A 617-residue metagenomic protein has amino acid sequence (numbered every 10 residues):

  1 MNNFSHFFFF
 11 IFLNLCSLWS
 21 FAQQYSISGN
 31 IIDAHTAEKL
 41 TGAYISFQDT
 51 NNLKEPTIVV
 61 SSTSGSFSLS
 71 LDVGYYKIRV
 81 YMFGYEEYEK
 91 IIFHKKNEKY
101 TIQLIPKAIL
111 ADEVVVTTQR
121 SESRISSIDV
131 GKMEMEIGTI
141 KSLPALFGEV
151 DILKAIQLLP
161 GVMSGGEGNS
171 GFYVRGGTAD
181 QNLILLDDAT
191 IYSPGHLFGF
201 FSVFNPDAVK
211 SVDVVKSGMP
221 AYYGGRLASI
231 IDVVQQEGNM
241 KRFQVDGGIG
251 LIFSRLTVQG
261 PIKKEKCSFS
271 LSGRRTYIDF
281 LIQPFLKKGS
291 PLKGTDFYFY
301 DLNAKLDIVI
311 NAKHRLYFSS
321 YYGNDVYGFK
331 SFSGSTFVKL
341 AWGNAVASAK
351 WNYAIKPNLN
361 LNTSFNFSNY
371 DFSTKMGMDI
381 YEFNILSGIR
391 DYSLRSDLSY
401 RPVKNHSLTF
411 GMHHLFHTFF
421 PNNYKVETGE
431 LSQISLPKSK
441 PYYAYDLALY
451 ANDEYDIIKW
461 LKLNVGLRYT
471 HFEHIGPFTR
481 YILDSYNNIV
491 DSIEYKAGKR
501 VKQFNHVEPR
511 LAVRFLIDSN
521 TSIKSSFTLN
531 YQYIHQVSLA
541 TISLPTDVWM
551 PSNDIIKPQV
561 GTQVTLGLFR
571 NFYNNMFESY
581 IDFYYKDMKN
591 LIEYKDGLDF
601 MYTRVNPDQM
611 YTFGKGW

Functional and structural regions predicted by a protein language model:
T50-K54, K77-K90, S121-E122: A short, solvent-exposed loop/turn motif at the edges and junctions of modular extracellular/periplasmic domains
T50-S66, H506: Short, acidic Ser/Thr/Gly-rich low-complexity loop/linker segments typical of extracellular and cell-surface proteins
E86, T117-N182, L186-M219, I230 (+2 more regions): Periplasmic N-terminal accessory/gating domains of Gram-negative outer-membrane beta-barrel systems
F200-S202, K210-P220, S229-G260, L271-R274 (+3 more regions): Short strand-turn segments of transmembrane beta-barrel domains in outer membranes, especially the first one or two
G250-R275, G289-V326, K339-T363, P402-N405 (+1 more regions): Transmembrane beta-barrel wall of Gram-negative outer-membrane proteins
K313-D391, G429-E430, P437, P441: Flexible loop and strand-edge segments within Gram-negative outer membrane beta-barrel domains
N362-N366, S522-T528, I534, S538 (+2 more regions): Membrane-embedded beta-barrel scaffold of Gram-negative outer-membrane proteins
G411-N520, Y533: Signature of Gram-negative outer-membrane beta-barrel scaffolds
